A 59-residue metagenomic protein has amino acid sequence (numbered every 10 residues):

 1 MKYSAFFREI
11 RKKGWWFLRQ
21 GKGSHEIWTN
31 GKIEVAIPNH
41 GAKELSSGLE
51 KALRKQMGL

Functional and structural regions predicted by a protein language model:
M1-L59: Basic nucleic-acid-binding interfaces
